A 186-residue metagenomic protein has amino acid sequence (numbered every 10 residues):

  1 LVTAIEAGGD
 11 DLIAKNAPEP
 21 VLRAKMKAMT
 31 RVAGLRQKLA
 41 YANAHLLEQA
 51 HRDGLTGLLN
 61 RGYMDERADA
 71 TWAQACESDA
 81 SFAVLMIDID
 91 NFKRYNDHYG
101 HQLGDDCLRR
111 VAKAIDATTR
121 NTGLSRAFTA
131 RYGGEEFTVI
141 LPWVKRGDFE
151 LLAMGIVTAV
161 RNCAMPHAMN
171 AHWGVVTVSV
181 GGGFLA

Functional and structural regions predicted by a protein language model:
T3-A4: Residue preferences within the helical output face of two-component receiver
D10-D11, P18-L55, G62-A73, G123-S125: Signal-transducing coiled-coil linker helices
L12-A14, I140-L141: A structural signal for hydrophobic residues in beta-strands of small regulatory alpha/beta folds
A14-N16, R131: A Lys-centered signature of the CheY-like receiver
H45, A50, D69-A83, I87 (+3 more regions): Nucleotide second-messenger and two-component phosphorelay signaling modules
D53-T56, L85-D88, G134: Conserved metal-coordinating catalytic motifs of nucleotidyl cyclase and c-di-GMP turnover enzymes
N60-A83, K93-D116, A130-G134, T138-V139 (+1 more regions): Conserved long alpha-helical elements within nucleotide-processing catalytic cores of c-di-GMP signaling and class III
R110-A186: GGDEF/GGEEF active-site signature
